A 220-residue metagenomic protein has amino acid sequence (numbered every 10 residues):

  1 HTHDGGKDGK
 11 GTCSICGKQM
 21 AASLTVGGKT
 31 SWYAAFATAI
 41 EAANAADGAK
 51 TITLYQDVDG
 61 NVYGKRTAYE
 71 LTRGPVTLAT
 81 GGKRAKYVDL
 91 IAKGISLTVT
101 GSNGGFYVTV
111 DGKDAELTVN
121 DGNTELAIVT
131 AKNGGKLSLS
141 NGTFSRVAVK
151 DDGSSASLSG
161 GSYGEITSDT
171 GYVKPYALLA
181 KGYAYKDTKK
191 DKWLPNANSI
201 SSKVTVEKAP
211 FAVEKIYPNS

Functional and structural regions predicted by a protein language model:
H1-H3, G9-C16, A39, L54 (+3 more regions): Extracellular/surface recognition and adhesion modules
H1-S23, G171-A184, L194-A197: Thrombospondin type-1
H1-T2, I15-T25, A85-K86, E165 (+1 more regions): Short domain-boundary/entry signatures in modular proteins, especially in secreted/extracellular architectures
A22-Y55, A209-S220: Acidic Gly/Asp/Thr-rich repetitive segments characteristic of extracellular carbohydrate-active and adhesion proteins
K50-V88, N103-G104, T124: N-terminal extracellular ligand-recognition/capping segment immediately after the signal peptide
T77-T80, A92-G101, G112-D121, L137-N141 (+2 more regions): All-beta strand scaffolds that present successive hydrophobic residues in beta-strands
K83-A85, G101-G105, N123-V129, T143-S145 (+1 more regions): Beta-rich extracellular carbohydrate-active architectures
R146-P210: Leucine-rich solenoid repeat scaffolds
